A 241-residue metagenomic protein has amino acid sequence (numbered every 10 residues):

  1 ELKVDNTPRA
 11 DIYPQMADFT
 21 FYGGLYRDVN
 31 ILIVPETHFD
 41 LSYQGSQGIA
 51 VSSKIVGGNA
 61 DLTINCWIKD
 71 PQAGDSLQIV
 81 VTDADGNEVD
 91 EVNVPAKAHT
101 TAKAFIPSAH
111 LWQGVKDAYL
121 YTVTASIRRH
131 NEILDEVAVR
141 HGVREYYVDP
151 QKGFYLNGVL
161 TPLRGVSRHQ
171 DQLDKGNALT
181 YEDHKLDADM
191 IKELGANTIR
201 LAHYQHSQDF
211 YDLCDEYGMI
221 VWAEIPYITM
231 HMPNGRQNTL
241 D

Functional and structural regions predicted by a protein language model:
E1-Q208, L213, Y217-V221: Secreted/periplasmic carbohydrate-active enzymes, especially glycoside hydrolases
Q205-S207, Y227-M230: Solvent-exposed loop/turn segments at secondary-structure junctions within structured extracellular/periplasmic domains
E216, R236-D241: Active-site neighborhood of glycoside hydrolase catalytic domains
M230-R236: Short, charged, surface-exposed secondary-structure boundary motifs
